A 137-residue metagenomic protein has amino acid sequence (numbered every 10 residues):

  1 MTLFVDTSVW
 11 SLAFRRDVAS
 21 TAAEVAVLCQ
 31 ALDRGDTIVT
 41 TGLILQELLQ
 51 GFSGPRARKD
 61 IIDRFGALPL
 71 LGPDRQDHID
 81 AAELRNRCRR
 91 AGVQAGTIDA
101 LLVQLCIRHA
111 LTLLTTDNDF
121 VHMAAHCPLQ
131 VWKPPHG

Functional and structural regions predicted by a protein language model:
M1-T40, Q50-D63, P135-G137: Short, well-structured N-terminal submotif of metal-dependent ribonuclease cores
T2, V103, I107-G137: Acidic, PIN/NYN-like endoribonuclease modules and their adjacent C-terminal/linker elements
W10, L45-L48, F120-V121: A generic structural signal for short hydrophobic patches within well-formed alpha-helices
V25, L45, R58-I61, H78-A81 (+1 more regions): A general structural signal for well-ordered alpha-helical segments in protein cores
Q30-L32, L84, C88, M123: Hydrophobic helix-cap positions at the C-terminus of alpha-helices in RecA-like/P-loop ATPase nucleotide-binding cores
R34-G35, R64-L68, A91, H109 (+1 more regions): Structured helix-beta-strand junction loops
V39, L71, W132: General small-molecule cofactor/ligand-binding pocket signal
P69-T116: Active-site neighborhoods of divalent-metal-dependent phosphate/nucleic-acid chemistry enzymes
